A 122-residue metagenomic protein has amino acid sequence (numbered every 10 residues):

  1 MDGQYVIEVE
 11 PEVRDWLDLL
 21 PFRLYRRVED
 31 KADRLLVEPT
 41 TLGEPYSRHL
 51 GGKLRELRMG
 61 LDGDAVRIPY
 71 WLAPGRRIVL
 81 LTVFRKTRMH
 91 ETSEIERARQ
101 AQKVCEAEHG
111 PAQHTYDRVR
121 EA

Functional and structural regions predicted by a protein language model:
M1-A65, P74-I78, F84-A122: Basic, Lys/Arg-enriched alpha-helical interface segments
